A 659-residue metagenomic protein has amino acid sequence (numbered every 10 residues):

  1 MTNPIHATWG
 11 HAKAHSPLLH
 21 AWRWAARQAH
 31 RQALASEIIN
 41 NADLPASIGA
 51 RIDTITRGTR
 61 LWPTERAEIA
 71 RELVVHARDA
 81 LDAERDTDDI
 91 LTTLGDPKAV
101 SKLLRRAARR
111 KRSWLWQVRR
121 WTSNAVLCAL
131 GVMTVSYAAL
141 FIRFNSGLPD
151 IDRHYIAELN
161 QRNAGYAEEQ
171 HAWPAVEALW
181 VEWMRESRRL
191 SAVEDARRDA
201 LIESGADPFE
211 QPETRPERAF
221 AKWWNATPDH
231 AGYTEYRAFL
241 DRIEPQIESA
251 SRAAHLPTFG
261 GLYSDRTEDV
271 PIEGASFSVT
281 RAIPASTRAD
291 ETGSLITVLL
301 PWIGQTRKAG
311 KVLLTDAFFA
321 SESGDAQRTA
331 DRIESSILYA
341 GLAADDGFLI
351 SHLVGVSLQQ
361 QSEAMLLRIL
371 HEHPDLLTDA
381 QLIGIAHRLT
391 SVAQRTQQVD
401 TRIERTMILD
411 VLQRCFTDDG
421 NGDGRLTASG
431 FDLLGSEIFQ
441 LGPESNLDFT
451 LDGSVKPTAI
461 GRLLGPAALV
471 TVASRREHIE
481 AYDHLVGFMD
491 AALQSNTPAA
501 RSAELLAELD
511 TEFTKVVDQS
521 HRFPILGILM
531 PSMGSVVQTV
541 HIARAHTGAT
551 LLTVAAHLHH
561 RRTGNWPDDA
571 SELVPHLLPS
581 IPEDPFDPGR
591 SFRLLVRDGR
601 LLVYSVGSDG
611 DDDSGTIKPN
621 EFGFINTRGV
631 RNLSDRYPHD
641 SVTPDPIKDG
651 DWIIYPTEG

Functional and structural regions predicted by a protein language model:
M1-R57: Short, charge-enriched, intrinsically disordered boundary segments that mark the beginning of a structured element
A26, A33, D79-T134: Cytosolic juxtamembrane regions of integral membrane proteins
G49-D53, R66-L81, L91: Short, well-structured alpha-helical segments
G49-D53, T87, L314, T553: Residue-level signal for cytosolic alpha-helical hairpin/rod architecture
T59-T64: Hydrophobic alpha-helical segments
E65, I69-L73, D86, V100 (+2 more regions): Residue-level detector of well-ordered alpha-helical segments, enriched for hydrophobic/aromatic packing positions
V75-A80, T93-V100, A107-R110, I337-L342 (+3 more regions): A short structural micro-motif
L115-W116, R120-G659: Short acidic linear motifs
